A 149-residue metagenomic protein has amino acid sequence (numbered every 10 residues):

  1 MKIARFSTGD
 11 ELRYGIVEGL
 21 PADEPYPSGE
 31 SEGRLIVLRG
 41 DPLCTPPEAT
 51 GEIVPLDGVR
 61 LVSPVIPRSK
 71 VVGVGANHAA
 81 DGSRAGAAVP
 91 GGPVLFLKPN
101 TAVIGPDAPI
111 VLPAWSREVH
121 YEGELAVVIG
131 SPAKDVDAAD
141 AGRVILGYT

Functional and structural regions predicted by a protein language model:
M1-P93: N-terminal non-catalytic cap/leader segment that marks the start of a structured domain
R68-T149: Glycine-enriched loop-and-adjacent helix/strand subsegments that border the catalytic/binding cleft of enzyme cores
